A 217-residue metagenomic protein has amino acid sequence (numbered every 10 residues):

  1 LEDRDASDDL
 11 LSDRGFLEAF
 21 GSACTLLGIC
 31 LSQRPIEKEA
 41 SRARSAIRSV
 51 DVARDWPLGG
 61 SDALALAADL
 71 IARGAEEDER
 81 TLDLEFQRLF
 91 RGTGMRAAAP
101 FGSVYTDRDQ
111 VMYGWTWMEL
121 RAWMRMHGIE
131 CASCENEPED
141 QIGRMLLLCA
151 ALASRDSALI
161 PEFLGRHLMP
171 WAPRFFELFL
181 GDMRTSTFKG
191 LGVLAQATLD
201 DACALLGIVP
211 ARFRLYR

Functional and structural regions predicted by a protein language model:
L1-R217: Surface/interface-facing alpha-helical segments and adjacent flexible terminal/loop regions used for partner/assembly
